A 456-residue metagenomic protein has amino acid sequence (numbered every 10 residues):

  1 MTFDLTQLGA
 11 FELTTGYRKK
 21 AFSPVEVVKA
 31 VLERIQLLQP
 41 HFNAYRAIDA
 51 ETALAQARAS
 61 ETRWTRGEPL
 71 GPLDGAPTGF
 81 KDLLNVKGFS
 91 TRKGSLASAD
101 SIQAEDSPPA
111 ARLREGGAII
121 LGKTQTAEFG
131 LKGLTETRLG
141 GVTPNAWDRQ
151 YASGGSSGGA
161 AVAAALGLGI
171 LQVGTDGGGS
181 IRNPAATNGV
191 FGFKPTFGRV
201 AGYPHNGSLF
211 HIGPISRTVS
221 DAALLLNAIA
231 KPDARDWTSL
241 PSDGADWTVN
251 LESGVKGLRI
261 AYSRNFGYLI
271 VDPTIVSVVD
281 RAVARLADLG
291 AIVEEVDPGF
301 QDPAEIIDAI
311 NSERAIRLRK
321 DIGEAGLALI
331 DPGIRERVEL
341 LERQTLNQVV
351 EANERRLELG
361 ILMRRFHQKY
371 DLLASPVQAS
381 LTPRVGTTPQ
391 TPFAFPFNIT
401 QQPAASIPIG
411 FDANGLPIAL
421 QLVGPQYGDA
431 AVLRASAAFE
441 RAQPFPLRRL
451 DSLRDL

Functional and structural regions predicted by a protein language model:
M1-A55, D288, Q348, R448-L456: An N-terminal boundary/leader segment
K20, V31, G75, E115 (+4 more regions): Glycine-rich, small-residue loops and helix-cap segments that act as flexible hinges at active-site edges
P24-K29, R58, D246, P273-D297 (+2 more regions): Acyltransferase
A53-A55, R63-L139: Acidic/His- and Gly-rich active-site-bordering loop/insert found across diverse amide/peptide-bond hydrolases
L73-K93, V249, G254-S263, I310-R364 (+1 more regions): Short helix-loop capping/hinge segments that flank enzyme active sites or metal/cofactor-binding pockets
T91-D100, D272-P273, T382-T388: Glycine/threonine-rich flexible loop motifs
E105-P232, T400-Q421: Short glycine/serine-rich loop segments
F191-S277, A442-L456: A short helix-breaking turn/cap at a secondary-structure junction
